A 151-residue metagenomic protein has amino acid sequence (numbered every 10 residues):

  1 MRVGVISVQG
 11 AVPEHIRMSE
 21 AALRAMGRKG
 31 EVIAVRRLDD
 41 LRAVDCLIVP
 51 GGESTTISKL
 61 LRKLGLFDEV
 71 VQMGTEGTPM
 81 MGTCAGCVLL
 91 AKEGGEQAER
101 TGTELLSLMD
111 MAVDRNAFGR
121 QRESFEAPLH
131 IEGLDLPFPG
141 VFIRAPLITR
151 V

Functional and structural regions predicted by a protein language model:
M1, R115-V151: Amide-donor transfer/coupling interface in amidating biosynthetic enzymes
M1-E76: N-terminal beta1-alpha1 cap of cysteine-dependent amidohydrolase-like domains
G4, E31, C46, T78-M81 (+3 more regions): Structural motif
I6-Q9, V35-R37, G51-G52, T83-A85 (+3 more regions): Fold-independent oxyanion-binding glycine-rich loops and adjacent beta-strand/coil segments at enzyme active sites
V12, L41, L89, E96 (+2 more regions): Flexible, glycine-rich phosphate/dinucleotide-binding loops and adjacent beta-alpha linkers at cofactor/substrate
G27-K29, T75, T103, L108 (+2 more regions): Short, well-ordered coil/turn elements that cap or connect secondary structure elements
D39-R42, Q72-M73, M81-G82, E132-D135 (+1 more regions): Solvent-exposed alpha-helices and their adjacent loops that cap or buttress functional pockets in soluble metabolic
S54-H130: Cysteine-nucleophile active-site neighborhood
